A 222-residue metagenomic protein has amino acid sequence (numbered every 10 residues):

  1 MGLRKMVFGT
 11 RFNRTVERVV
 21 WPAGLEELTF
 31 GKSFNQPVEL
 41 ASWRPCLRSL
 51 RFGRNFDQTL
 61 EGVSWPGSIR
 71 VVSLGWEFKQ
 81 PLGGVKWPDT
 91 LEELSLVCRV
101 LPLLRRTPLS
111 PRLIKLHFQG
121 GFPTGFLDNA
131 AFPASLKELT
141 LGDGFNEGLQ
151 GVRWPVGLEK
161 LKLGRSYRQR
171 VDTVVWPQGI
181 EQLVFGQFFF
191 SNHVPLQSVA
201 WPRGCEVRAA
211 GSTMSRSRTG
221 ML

Functional and structural regions predicted by a protein language model:
M1-K5, W21-E27, W43-S49, W65-V71 (+6 more regions): Leucine-rich repeat
G2, F12, V16, S42 (+8 more regions): Intrinsically disordered, low-complexity sequence elements enriched in Ser/Thr/Gly/Pro
V7-R14, T29-Q36, R51-D57, S73-Q80 (+6 more regions): Concave beta-strand-loop units of leucine-rich repeat
T10, A23, T29, T90 (+4 more regions): Ala/Thr-enriched low-complexity intrinsically disordered regions
T15-W21, Q36-W43, Q58-W65, Q80-W87 (+5 more regions): Short, T/G/N/S-enriched strand-turn elements that build extracellular solenoid repeat scaffolds
V19, E27, S33, P45 (+4 more regions): Short intrinsically disordered, low-complexity segments
P177, Q182-L222: Leucine-rich solenoid repeat scaffolds
